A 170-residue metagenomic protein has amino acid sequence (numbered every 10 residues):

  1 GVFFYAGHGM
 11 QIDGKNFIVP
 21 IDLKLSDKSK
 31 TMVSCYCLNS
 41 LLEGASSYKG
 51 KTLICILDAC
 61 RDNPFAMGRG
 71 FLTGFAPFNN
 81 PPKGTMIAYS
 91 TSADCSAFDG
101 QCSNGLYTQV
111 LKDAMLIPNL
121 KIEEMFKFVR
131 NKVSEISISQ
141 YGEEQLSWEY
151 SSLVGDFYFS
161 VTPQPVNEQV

Functional and structural regions predicted by a protein language model:
G1-V170: Cysteine endopeptidase catalytic domains of the caspase/legumain-like
